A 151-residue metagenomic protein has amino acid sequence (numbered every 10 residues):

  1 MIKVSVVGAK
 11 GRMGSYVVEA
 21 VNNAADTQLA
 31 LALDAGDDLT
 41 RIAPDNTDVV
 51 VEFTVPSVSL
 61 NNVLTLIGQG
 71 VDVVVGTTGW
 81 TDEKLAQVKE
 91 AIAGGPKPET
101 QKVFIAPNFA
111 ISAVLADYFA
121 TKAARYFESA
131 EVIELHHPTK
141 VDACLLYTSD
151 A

Functional and structural regions predicted by a protein language model:
M1-K3: Extreme N-terminal starter segment of soluble prokaryotic enzymes
K10, V18: N-terminal Rossmann NAD(P)H-binding glycine-rich loop of SDR-like oxidoreductase domains
G14: N-terminal Rossmann-fold NAD(P) dinucleotide-binding loop
N23-T40: NAD(P)-binding Rossmann-fold cofactor-contacting core
V50-V51: N-terminal Rossmann-like NAD(P) cofactor-binding module of classical short-chain dehydrogenase/reductase
L66-D82: ADP-ribose/adenylate-binding Rossmann-like module
T78-K102: Rossmann-fold NAD(P)-binding glycine/threonine-rich loop
Y147-A151: Conserved small/polar residues in nucleotide/adenosyl-binding loops
